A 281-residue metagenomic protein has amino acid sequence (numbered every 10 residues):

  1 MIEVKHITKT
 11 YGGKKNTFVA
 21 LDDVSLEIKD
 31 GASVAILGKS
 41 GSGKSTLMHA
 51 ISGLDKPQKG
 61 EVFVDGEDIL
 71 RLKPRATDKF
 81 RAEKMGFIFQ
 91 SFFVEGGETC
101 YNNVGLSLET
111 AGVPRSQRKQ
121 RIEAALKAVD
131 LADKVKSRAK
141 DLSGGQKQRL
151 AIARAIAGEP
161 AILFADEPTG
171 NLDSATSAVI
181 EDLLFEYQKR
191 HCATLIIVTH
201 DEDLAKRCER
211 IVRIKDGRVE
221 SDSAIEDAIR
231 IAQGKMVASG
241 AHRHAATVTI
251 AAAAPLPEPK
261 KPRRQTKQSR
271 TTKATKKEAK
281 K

Functional and structural regions predicted by a protein language model:
S52: Helix-to-loop junction immediately C-terminal to a conserved catalytic motif
G60-D68: Conserved ABC transporter NBD signature motif
A82, S137-K140, G158: Conserved signature/switch motifs of ABC ATPase nucleotide-binding domains
E98-L106: Short coil-to-helix segment of the ABC ATPase nucleotide-binding domain corresponding to the Q-loop/switch region
Q117-V129: ABC nucleotide-binding domain "signature" region
R138-Q148: Conserved ABC ATPase signature
L163-D166: Catalytic Walker B motif of ABC-type/P-loop ATPase nucleotide-binding domains
